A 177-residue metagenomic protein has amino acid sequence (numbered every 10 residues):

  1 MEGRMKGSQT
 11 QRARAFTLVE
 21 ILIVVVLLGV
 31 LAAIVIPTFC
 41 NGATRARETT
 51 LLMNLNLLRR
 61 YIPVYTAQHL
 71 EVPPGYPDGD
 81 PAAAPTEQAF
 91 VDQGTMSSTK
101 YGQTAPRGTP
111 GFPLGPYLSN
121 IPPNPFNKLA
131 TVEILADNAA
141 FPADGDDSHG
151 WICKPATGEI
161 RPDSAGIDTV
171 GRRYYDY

Functional and structural regions predicted by a protein language model:
M1-Q11: N-terminal secretory signal peptides that target proteins for export/translocation
G7, N41, V64-Q68: Conserved amphipathic alpha-helical interaction elements at protein-protein interfaces in regulatory, energy-coupling
Q11-G42: N-terminal single-pass transmembrane signal-anchor helix
V25, L52, R59: Conserved catalytic core of two-component sensor histidine kinases
T38-N56: Aliphatic-rich helix starts adjacent to a transmembrane/signal segment
I62-Y117: Short, glycine/small-hydrophobic-rich surface segments
P125-N127, V132-Y177: Short, surface-exposed interaction loops/tails
